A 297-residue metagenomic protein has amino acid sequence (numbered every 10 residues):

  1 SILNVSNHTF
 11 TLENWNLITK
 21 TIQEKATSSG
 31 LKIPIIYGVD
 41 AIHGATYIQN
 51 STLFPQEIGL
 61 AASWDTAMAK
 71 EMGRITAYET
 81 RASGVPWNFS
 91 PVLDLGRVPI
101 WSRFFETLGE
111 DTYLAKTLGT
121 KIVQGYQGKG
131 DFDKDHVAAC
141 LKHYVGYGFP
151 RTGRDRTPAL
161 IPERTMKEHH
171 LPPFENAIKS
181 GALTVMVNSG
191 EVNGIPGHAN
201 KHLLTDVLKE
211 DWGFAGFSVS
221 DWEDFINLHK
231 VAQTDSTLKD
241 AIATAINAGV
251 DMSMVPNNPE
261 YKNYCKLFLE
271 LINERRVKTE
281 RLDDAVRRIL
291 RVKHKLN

Functional and structural regions predicted by a protein language model:
S1-N297: Glycoside hydrolase catalytic-domain context in secreted enzymes
